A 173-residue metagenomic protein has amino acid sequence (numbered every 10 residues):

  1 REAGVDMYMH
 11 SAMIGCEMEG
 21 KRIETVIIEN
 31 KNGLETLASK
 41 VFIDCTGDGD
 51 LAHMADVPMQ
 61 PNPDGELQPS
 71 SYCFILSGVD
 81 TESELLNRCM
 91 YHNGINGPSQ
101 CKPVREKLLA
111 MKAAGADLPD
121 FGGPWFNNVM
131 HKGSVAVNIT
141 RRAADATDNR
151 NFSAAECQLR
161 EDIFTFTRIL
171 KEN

Functional and structural regions predicted by a protein language model:
R1-N173: Aromatic-residue-lined binding/catalytic grooves and analogous aromatic/hydrophobic interfacial grooves in multimeric
